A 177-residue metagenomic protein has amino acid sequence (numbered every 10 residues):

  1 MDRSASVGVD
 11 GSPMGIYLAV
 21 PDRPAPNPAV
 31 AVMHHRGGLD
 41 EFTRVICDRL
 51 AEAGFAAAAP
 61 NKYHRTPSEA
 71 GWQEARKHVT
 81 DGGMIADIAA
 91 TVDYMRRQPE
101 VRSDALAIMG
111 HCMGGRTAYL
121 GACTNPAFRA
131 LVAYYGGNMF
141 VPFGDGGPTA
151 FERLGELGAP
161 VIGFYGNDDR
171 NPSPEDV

Functional and structural regions predicted by a protein language model:
S4-V101, T149-A150: Serine-hydrolase catalytic machinery in alpha/beta-hydrolase-like enzymes
V32-R36, C112, G136, G166: Glycine-rich His-Gly loop
A57-P60, A133, G163: Hydrophobic residues in well-ordered beta-strands that form the structural core
T66-A70, N138-G144, N171: A short beta-to-alpha transition loop/helix N-cap that caps and shapes the active-site region
A89-E156: Primarily recognizes the serine-hydrolase "nucleophile elbow" in alpha/beta-hydrolase and SGNH/GDSL folds
F151, D176-V177: Conserved loop-alpha-helix segment in the C-terminal half of the alpha/beta-hydrolase fold that carries the catalytic
L157, G163-Y165: Short beta-strand/loop motif that positions the catalytic acidic residue of the alpha/beta-hydrolase fold
R170-D176: Conserved alpha/beta-hydrolase "acid-adjacent" motif
